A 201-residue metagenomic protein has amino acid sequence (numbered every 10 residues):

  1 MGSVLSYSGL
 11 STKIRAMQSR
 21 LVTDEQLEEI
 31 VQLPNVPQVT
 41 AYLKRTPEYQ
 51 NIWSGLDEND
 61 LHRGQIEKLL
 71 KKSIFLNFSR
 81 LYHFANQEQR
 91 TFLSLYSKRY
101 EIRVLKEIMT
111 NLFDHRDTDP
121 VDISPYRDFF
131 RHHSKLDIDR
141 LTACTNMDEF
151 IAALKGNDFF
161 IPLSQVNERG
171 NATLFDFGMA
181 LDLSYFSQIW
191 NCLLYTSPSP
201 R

Functional and structural regions predicted by a protein language model:
G2-L69, S73-F78, F84-E88, Y100 (+1 more regions): Conserved hydrophobic core element of enzyme catalytic domains
E88, L112-D119: Amphipathic alpha-helical interaction segments
F92-Y96, V121: Short coil/turn segments at secondary-structure boundaries
L95-I102, R201: Short, low-complexity cationic-aromatic patches
I102-H115: Extracellular/lumenal glycan-associated surfaces
E107, D122, S134-K135: Alpha-helix boundary/capping detector
T118-Y126: Membrane-interface helix-loop-helix junctions at boundaries between adjacent transmembrane segments
Y195-P200: Conserved small/polar residues in nucleotide/adenosyl-binding loops
